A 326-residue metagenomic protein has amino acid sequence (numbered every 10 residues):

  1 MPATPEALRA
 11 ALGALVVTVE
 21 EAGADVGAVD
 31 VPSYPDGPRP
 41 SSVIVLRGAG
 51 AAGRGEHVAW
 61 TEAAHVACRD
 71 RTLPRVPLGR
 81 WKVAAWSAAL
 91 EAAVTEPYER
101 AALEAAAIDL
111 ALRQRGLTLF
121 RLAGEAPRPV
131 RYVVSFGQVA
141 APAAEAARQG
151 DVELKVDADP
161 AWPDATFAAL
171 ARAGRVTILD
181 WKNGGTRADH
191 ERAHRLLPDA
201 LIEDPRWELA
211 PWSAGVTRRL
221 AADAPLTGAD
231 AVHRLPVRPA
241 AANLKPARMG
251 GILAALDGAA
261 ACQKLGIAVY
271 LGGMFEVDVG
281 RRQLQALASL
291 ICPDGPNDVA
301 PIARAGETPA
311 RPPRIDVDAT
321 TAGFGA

Functional and structural regions predicted by a protein language model:
P2-V17, V31-D36, S41-V43, G272-A326: Flexible C-terminal active-site loop/helix
L8-L15, L46-R115: Metal- or metallocofactor-binding catalytic centers and their adjacent structured scaffolds across diverse enzyme
E21, D36, V43-A52: Contiguous beta-strand/loop segments that form the cofactor/metal-binding neighborhood of enzyme cores
A22-V31: Short Pro/Gly-enriched beta-strand edge/turn motifs at strand-loop
E62-A64, D164, R187-A188, I252 (+1 more regions): Loop/helix-junction capping segments adjacent to catalytic residues or to phosphate/diphosphate-binding pockets
R100, E104-D109, F120, L256 (+1 more regions): Predominant activation on well-ordered alpha-helical scaffold segments within soluble catalytic domains
L117-L220: Metal-dependent enolase-superfamily TIM-barrel catalytic cores that perform enediolate-based chemistry
E208-A300, T308, I315: Catalytic alpha/beta core domains of metabolic enzymes, predominantly
